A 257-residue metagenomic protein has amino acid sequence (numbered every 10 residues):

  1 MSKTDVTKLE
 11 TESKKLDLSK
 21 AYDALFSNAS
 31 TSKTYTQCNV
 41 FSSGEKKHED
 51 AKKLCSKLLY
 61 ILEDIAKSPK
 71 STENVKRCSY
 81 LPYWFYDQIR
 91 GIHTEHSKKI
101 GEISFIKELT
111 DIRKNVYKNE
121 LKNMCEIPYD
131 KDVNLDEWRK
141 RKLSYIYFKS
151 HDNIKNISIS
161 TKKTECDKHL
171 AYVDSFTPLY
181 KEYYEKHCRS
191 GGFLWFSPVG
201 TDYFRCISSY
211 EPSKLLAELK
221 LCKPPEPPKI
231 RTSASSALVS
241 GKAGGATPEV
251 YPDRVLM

Functional and structural regions predicted by a protein language model:
M1-V250: N-terminal targeting/regulatory segments, especially signal peptides of secretory and single-pass membrane glycoproteins
T232, V255-M257: Long low-complexity, Ser/Thr/Pro- and charged-rich intrinsically disordered regions
